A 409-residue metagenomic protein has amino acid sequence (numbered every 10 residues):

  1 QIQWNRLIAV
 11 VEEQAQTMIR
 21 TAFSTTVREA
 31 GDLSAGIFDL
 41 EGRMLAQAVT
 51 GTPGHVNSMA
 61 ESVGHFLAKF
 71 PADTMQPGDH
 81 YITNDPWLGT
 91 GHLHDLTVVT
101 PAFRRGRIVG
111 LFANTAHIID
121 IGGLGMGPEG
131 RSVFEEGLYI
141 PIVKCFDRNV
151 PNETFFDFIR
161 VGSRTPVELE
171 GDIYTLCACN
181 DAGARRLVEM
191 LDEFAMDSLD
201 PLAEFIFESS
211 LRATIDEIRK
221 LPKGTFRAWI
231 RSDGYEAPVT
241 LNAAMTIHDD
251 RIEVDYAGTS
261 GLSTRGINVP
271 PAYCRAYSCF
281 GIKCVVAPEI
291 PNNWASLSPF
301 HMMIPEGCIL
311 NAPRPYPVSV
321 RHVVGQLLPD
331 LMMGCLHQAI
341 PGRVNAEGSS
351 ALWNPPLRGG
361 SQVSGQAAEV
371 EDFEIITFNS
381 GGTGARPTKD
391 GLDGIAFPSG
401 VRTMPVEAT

Functional and structural regions predicted by a protein language model:
Q1-P77, I82-T409: Glycine/proline-enriched, intrinsically flexible loops and inter-domain linkers
